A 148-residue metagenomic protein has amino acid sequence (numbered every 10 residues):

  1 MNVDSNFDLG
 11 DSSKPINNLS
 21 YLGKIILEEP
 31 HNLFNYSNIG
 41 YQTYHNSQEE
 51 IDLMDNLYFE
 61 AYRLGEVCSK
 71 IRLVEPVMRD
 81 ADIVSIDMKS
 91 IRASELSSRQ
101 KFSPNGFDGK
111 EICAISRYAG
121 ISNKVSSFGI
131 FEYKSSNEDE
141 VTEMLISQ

Functional and structural regions predicted by a protein language model:
M1-I130, K134-Q148: Conserved alpha-helical scaffold segments that buttress catalytic/binding sites
